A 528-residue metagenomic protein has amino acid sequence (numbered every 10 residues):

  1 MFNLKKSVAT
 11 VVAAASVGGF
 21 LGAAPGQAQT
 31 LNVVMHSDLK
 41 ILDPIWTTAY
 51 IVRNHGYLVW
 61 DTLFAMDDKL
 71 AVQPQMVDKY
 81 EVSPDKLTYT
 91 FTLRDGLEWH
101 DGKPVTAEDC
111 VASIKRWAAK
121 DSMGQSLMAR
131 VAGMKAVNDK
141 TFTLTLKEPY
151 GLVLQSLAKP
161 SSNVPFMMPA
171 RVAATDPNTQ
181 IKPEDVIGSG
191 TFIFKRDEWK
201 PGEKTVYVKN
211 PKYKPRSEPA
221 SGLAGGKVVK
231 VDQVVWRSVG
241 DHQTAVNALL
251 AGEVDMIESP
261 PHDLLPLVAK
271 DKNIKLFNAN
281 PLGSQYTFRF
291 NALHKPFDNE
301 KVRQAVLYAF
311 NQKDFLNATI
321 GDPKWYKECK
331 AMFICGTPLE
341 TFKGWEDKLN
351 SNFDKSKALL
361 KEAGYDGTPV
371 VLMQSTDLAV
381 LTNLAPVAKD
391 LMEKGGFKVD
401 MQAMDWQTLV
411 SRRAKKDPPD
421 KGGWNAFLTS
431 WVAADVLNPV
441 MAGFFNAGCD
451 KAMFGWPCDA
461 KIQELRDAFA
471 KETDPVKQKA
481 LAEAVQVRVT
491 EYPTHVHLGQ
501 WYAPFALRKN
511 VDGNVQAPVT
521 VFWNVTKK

Functional and structural regions predicted by a protein language model:
Q27, F192, K324-E362, T376-N383: Structural transition elements
V34-P84, K115, I187: N-terminal lobe/hinge region of extracytoplasmic solute-binding protein
T92, S126-E198: Surface-exposed binding/hinge segments that line and control ligand-binding clefts or catalytic entry sites
P201-E203, D241, P260-H262, F353 (+3 more regions): Ligand/substrate-recognition segments at binding pockets and active sites
P215-L267, K398: Ligand-site clamp/hinge motif
L293, F297-T337, N383-L384, R488-H497: Periplasmic-binding protein-like
D347-L349, D400-S411, P439-K509: Extracytoplasmic/peripheral linker and loop segments enriched in polar/acidic and small residues with frequent Thr/Pro
F505-K528: Long beta-strand-rich cores associated with HINT superfamily self-processing modules
